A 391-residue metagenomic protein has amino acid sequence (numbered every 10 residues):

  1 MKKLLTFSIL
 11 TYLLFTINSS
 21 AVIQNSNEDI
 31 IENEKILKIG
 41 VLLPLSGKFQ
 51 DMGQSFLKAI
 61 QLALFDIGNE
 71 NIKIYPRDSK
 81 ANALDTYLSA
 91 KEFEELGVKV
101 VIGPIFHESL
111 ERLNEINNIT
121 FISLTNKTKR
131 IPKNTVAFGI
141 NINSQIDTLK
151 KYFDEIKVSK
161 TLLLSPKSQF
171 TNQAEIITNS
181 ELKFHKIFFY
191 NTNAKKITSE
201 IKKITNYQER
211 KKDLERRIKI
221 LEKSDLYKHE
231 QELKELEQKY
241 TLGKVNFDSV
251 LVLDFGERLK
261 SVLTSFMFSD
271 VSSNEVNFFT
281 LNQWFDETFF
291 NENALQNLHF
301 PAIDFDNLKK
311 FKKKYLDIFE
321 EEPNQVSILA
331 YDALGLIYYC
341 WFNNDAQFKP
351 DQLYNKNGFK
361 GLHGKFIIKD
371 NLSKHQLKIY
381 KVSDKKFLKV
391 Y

Functional and structural regions predicted by a protein language model:
L4-Y391: Extracytosolic ligand-binding ectodomains
